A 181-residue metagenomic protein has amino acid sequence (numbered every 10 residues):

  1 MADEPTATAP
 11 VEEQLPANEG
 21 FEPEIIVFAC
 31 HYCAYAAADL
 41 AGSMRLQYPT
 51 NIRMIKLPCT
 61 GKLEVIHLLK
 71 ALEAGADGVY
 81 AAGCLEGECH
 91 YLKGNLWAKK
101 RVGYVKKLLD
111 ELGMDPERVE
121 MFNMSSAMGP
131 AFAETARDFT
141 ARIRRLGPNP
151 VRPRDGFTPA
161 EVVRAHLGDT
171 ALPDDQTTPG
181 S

Functional and structural regions predicted by a protein language model:
M1-S181: Iron-sulfur-associated redox domains of electron-transfer enzymes in respiratory and anaerobic energy metabolism
